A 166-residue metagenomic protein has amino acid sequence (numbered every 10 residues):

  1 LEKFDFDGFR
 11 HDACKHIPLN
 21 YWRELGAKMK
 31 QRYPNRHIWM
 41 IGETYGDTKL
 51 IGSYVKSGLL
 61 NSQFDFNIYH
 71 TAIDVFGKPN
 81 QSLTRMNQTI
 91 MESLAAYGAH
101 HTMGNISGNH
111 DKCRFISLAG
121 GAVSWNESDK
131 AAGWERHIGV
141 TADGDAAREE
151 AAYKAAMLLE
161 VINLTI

Functional and structural regions predicted by a protein language model:
E2, F6-S107, K112, A122 (+1 more regions): Active-site-proximal helices and loops of the catalytic beta/alpha 8
R10-A13, G77, A119, A142-K154 (+1 more regions): Active-site rim elements
N67, A99-E149: Active-site clefts of carbohydrate-active enzymes
